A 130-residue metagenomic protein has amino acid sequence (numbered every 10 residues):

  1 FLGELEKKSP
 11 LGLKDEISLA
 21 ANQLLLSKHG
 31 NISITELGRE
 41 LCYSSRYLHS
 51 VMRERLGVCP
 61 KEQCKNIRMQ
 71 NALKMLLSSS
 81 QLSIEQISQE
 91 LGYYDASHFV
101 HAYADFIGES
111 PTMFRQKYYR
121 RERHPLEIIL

Functional and structural regions predicted by a protein language model:
F1-E4: Long, charge-dense
E6-L41, S45, Q63-L82: A short, Lys/Arg-enriched amphipathic alpha-helix from helix-turn-helix/homeodomain DNA-binding modules
T35-Q63, M69, S88-S110: Basic/polar phosphate-binding segments, predominantly the helix-turn-helix DNA-binding elements of transcriptional
R53, A72-M75, E122: Enrichment for repetitive, rod-forming helical segments
Q63, S79, Y93, E127-L130: Noncatalytic linker/hinge segments flanking ATPase motor cores
L77, A102-L130: …primarily DNA-binding HTH/wHTH and HhH modules…
